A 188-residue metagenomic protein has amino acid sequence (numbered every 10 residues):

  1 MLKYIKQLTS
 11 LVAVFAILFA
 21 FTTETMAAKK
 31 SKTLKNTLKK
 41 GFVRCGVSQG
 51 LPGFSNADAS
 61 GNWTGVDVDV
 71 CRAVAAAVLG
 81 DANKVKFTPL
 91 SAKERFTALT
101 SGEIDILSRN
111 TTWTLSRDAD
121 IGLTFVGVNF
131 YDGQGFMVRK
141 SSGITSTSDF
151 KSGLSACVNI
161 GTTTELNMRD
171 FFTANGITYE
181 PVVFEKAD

Functional and structural regions predicted by a protein language model:
L2-L11, F15, A20-K86: N-terminal hydrophobic or amphipathic helices and topogenic motifs
A28-K32, L90-S91, T145, E185: Short, conserved clusters of charged catalytic residues that mark active-site and nucleotide-handling motifs
L38-K39, T100, K151-S152: Alpha-helix boundary recognition
R44-G53, G61-V78, T112, D132-D188: Bilobed "Venus flytrap"/periplasmic-binding protein-like clamshell domains and structurally analogous long
D58, D118, F172: Short, flexible helix/strand-to-coil boundary loops that buttress conserved ligand/catalytic motifs in alpha/beta
R72, A76, K84-D149: Acidic, polar ligand-binding/catalytic clefts
